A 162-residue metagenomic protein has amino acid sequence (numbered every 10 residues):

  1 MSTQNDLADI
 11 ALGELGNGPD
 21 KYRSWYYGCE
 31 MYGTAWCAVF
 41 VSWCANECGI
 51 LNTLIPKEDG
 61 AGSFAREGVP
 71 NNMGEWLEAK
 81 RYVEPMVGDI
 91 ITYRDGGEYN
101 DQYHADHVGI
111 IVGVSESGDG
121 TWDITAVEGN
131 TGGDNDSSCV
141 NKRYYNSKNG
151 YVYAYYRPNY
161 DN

Functional and structural regions predicted by a protein language model:
M1-T53: N-terminal capping segments
N5, L51-D134: ...with weaker cross-activation on analogous glycine-rich loops/strands in unrelated enzymes
A8-L12, G74, Y153: Generic detector of well-ordered alpha-helical segments enriched in charged/polar residues, highlighting helical
G16, N46, G96, T131 (+1 more regions): Residue-level marker of positions within ordered structural domains that often coincide with functionally constrained
D20, S24, A38, K80 (+4 more regions): Intrinsically disordered, low-complexity segments enriched in small/polar residues
Y22, G33, F40, A61 (+3 more regions): Intrinsically disordered regions, especially transient/low-confidence alpha-helical propensity segments and coil-helix
S115-N162: Active-site signature of cysteine proteases
